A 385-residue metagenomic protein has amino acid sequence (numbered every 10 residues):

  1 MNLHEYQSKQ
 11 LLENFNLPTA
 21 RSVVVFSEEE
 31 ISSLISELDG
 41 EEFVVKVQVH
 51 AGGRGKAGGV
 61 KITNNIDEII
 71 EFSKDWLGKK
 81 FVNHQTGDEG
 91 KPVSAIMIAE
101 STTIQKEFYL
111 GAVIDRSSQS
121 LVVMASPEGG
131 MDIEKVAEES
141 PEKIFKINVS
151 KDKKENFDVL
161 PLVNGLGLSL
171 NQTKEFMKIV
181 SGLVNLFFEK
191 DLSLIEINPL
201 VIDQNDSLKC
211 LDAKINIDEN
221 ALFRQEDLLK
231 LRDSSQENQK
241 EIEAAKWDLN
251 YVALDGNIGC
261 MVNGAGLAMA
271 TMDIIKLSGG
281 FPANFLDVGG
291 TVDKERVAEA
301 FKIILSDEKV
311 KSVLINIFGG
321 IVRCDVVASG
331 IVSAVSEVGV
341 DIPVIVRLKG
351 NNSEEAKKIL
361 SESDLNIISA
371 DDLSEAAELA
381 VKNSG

Functional and structural regions predicted by a protein language model:
M1-E196, V201-I315, V327, S336 (+1 more regions): ATP-dependent carboxylate/acyl-activation modules
I317, D341-G350: Short internal beta-strands
F318-V322: Glycine-rich, proline-tolerant flexible connector loops at the mouths of alpha/beta enzymes
R323-V338, I342-V344: Amphipathic alpha-helical interaction surfaces in cytosolic regulatory modules
